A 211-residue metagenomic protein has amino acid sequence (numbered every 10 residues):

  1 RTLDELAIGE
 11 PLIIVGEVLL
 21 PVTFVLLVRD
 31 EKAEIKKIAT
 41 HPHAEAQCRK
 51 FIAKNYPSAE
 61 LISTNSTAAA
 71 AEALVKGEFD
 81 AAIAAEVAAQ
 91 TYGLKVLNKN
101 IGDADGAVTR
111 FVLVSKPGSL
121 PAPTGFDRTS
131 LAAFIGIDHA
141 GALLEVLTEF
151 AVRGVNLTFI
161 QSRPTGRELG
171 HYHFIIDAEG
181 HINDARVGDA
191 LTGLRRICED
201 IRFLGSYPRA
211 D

Functional and structural regions predicted by a protein language model:
R1-D211: Domain-level signature for soluble enzymes in the chorismate/prephenate branch of the shikimate pathway
